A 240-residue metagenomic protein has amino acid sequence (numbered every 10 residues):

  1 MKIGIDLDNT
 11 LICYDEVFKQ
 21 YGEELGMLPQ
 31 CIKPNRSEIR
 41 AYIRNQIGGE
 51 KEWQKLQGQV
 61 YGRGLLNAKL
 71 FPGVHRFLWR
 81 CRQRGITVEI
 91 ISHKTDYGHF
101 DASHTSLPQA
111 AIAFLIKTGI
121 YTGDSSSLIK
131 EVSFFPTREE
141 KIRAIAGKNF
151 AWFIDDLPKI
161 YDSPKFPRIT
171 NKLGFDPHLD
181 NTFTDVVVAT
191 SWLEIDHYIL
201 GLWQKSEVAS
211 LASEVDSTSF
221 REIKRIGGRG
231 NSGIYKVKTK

Functional and structural regions predicted by a protein language model:
M1-E52: Active-site neighborhood of HAD-like aspartate-dependent phosphohydrolases
I12-D15, Q20, V88, Y97-D101 (+3 more regions): Short catalytic/ligand-binding loop motif for oxyanion handling, primarily in non-cytosolic enzymes, centered on
L28-P29, I39-W79, I86: Metal-dependent phosphoesterase signature
K33, E89-D96, I112, I116-R138: A short, structured active-site edge motif that brings together acidic residues
L65, V74-A111, F135: Substrate-recognition element of Asp-dependent hydrolases with the DxDx(T/V) motif
I129-K165: Conserved Lys-Pro-Asp/Glu-containing loop-to-beta segment of HAD-superfamily phosphomonoesterases, centered on
A146, L157-E207: Asp-based, Mg2+/Mn2+-dependent phosphohydrolase catalytic module
Q204-K240: Conserved NTP-binding catalytic cores of kinases and kinase-like/nucleotidyltransferase enzymes across multiple kinase
